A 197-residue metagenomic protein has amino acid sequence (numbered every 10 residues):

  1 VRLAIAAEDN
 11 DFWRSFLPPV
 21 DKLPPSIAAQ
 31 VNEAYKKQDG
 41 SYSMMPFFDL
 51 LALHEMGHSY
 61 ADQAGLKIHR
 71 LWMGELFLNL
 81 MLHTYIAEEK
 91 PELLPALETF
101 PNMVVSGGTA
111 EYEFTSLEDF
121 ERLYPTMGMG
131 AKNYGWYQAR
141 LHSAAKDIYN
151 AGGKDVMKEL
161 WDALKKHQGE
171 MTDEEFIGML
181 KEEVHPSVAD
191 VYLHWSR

Functional and structural regions predicted by a protein language model:
V1-L53: Juxtacatalytic substrate-recognition/specificity segment
Y42-F47, L51, I68, W72 (+1 more regions): Soluble non-cytosolic domains of exported or imported proteins
M45-M56, S106-D119: A structural motif
L50-Q63, E75, N79, H83: Active-site recognition of the HExxH zinc-binding catalytic motif
D62-L71, E92-E98, M157-D162: Surface-exposed patches in mature extracellular/periplasmic domains of secreted proteins
Q63, L80, T84-E88, D147-A151: Active-site catalytic microenvironments for nucleophilic, acid-base chemistry
L71-Y112, E183-V184: Post-HExxH zinc-binding segment in Zn-dependent metallohydrolases
E113-R197: Pan-zinc metallopeptidase signature
